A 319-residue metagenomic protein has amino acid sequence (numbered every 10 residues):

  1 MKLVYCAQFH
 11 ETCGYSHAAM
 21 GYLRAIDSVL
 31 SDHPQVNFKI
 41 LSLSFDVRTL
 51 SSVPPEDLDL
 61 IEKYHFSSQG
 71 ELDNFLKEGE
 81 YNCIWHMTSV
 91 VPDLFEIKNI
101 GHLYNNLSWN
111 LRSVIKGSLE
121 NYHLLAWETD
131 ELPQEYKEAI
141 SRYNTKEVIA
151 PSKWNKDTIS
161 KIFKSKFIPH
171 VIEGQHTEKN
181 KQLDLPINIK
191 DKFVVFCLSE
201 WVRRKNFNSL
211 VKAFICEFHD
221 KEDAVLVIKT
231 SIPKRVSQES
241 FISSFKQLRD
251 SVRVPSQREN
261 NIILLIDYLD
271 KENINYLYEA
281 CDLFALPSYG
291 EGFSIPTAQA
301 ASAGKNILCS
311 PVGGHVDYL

Functional and structural regions predicted by a protein language model:
V4, N188-K205, V211-F214, L226-I228: Conserved donor-binding/catalytic core segment of Leloir-type glycosyltransferases
V4-C6, L50-I159: Extended catalytic core of nucleotide-activated donor transferases of GT-like folds
K146-N180: Donor nucleotide-sugar binding/catalytic pocket of nucleotide-sugar-dependent glycosyltransferases
V236-E272: Nucleotide-activated donor-binding/catalytic signature segment of Leloir-type glycosyltransferases, i.e., the conserved
N275-C281: Short alpha-helical donor nucleotide-sugar binding micro-motif in glycosyltransferases
Y289: Aromatic "clamp/platform" in nucleotide-sugar-dependent glycosyltransferases that forms part of the donor/acceptor
N306-C309, L319: Short hydrophobic beta-strand element within catalytic cores of glycosyltransferases and related nucleotide-activated
